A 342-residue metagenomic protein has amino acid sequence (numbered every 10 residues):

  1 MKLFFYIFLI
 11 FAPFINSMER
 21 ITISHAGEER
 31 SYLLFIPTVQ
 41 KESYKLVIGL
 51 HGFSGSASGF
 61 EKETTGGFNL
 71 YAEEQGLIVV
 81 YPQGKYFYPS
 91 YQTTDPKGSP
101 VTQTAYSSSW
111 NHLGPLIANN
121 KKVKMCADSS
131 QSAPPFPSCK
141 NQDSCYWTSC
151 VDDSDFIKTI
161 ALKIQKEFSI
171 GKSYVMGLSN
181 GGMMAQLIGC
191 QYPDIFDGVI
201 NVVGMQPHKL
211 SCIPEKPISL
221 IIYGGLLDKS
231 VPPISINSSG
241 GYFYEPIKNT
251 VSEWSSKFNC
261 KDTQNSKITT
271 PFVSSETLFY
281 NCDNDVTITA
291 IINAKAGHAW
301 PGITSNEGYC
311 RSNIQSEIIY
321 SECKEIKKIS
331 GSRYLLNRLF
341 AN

Functional and structural regions predicted by a protein language model:
L3-P13: Sec-dependent N-terminal signal peptides
F14-L46, S54, S58-I78, S149 (+7 more regions): A domain-start/cap signature at the N-terminus of enzymes
I23-L33, E42-Y174, L187, Q191 (+1 more regions): Serine-hydrolase catalytic machinery in alpha/beta-hydrolase-like enzymes
V39-Q40, F53-G55, K85-Y88, L227-K229 (+3 more regions): Acidic glycine-/aspartate-rich tracts in secreted/extracellular proteins
Y44-V47, I218-S219, I288: Alpha/beta-hydrolase fold active-site loops
L50-G55, L162, F168-S169, L178-N180 (+6 more regions): Cell-envelope and extracellular/periplasmic
E73, D197-D285, I292-K295: The feature captures the conserved acid-bearing segment of alpha/beta-hydrolase catalytic domains
P134, C139-N141, S255-N342: Alpha/beta-hydrolase-fold serine-hydrolase catalytic core, especially in secreted/extracellular enzymes
